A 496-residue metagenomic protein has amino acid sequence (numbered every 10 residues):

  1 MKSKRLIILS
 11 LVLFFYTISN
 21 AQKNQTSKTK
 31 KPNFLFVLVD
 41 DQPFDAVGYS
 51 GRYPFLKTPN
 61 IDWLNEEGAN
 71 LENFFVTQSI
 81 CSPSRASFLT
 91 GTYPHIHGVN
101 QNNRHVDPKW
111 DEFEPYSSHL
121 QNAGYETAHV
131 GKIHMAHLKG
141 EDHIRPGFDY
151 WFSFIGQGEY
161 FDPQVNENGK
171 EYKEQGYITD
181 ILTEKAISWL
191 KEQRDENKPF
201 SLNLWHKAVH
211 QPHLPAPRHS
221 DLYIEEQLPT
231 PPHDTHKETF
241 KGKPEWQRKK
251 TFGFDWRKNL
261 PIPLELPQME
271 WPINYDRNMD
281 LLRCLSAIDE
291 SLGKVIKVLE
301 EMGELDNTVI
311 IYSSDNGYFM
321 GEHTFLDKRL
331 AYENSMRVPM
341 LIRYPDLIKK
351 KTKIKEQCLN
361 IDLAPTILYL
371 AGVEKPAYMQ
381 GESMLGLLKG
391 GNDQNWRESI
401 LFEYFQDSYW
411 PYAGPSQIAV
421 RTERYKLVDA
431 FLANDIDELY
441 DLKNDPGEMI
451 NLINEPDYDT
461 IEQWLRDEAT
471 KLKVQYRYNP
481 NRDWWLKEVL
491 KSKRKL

Functional and structural regions predicted by a protein language model:
M1-T29: Bacterial Sec-dependent N-terminal signal peptides
Q22, F36-V39, P43-H129, L138-K139 (+2 more regions): Active-site segment of extracytoplasmic enzymes that catalyze sulfate/phosphate-ester chemistry
K23, M135, R145-Y150, I155 (+10 more regions): C-terminal cap/loop subdomain of S1 sulfatases and analogous C-terminal strand-loop tails that border
N24-T29, D41-F55, F154-Y177, W189-K198 (+7 more regions): Active-site-proximal cap/lid insertion segments
K30-L35, E67-E72, N122-A128, P146-Y150 (+4 more regions): Loop/turn elements at helix/coil->beta-strand transitions in domains of secreted/extracellular proteins
T58-I61, A86, F113, S117 (+7 more regions): Extracytoplasmic/secreted envelope proteins and their assembly/folding machinery, especially bacterial periplasmic
